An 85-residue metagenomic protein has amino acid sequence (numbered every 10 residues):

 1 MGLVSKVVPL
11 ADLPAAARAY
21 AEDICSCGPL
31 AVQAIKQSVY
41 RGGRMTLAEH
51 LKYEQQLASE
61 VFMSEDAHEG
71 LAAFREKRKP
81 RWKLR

Functional and structural regions predicted by a protein language model:
M1-L3, R78: Active-site-proximal glycine-rich helix-loop-beta segment
V4-K52, E60, E65, W82-R85: C-terminal long alpha-helix characteristic of the crotonase
H68-E69: Short acidic-aromatic low-complexity motifs
A72-R85: Terminal low-complexity tails and localization/encapsulation signals of metabolic enzymes
